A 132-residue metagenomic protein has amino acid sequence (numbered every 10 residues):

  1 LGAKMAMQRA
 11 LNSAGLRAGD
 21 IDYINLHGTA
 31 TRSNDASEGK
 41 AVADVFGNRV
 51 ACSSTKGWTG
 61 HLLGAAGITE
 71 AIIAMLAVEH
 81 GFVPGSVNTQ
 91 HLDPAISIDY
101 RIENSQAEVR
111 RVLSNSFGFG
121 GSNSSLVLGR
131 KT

Functional and structural regions predicted by a protein language model:
L1-T132: Conserved "HGTGT" condensation-loop signature of ketosynthase/thiolase-family condensing enzymes that catalyze
